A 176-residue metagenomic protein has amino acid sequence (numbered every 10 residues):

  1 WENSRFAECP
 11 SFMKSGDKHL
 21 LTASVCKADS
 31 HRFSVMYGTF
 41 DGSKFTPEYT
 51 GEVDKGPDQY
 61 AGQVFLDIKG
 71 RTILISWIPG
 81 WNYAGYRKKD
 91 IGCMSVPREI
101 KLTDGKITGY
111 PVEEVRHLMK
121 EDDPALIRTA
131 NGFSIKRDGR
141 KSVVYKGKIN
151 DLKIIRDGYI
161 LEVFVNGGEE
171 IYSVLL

Functional and structural regions predicted by a protein language model:
W1-E2, C9-M13, D17-K27, R71-Y83: Hydrophobic core segments of beta-strands in well-ordered, beta-rich domains
E2-A7, K55-D58: Short glycine-/Asp-/Thr-/Trp-enriched loop segments that recur within the blades of beta-propeller repeat domains
S15, V25-G42, G56-Q59: Acidic, glycine-rich loop-and-beta core segments that form the ion-binding/anion-interacting portion of active sites
T39-Y60, F65-L176: Beta-rich accessory regions
